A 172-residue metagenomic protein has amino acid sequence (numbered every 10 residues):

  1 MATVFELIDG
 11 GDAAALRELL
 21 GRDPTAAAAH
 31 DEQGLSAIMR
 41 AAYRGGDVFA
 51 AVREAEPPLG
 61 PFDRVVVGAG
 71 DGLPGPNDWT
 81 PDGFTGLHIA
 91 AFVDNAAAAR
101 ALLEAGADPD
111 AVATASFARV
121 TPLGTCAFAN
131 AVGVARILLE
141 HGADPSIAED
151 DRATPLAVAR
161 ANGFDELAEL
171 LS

Functional and structural regions predicted by a protein language model:
M1-G10, G46-V48, R53-G60: N-terminal/domain-start segments enriched in small and hydrophobic, helix-friendly residues, covering either
M1-V4, A29-A37, P58-V67, N77-I89 (+2 more regions): Ankyrin-repeat boundary/"N-cap" motif
E6-G11, R40-G46, D63-A69, I89-N95 (+2 more regions): Ankyrin repeat A-helix N-terminal signature
A13-L20, G45-R53, A69-P74, N95-L103 (+2 more regions): Ankyrin repeat structural motif
T25-A26, P58, G75, G106-D110 (+1 more regions): The conserved C-terminal loop/turn that links adjacent ankyrin repeats
I38-A42, F49, S146-S172: Leucine-rich solenoid repeat scaffolds
P76-R100, E104, D108: Eukaryotic tandem repeat interaction scaffolds
A115-A153, A157: Ankyrin-repeat and related helical/solenoid repeat scaffolds used for protein-protein interactions
